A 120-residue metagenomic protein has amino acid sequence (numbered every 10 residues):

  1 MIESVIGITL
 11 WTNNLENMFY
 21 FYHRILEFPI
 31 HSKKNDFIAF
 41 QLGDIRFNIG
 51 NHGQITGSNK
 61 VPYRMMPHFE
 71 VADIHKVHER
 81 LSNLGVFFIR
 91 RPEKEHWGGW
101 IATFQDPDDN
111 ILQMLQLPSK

Functional and structural regions predicted by a protein language model:
M1, H78, L84-K120: Vicinal oxygen chelate
M1-F19, M65-P67, P118-K120: N-terminal beta-strand motif that seeds the catalytic metal site of vicinal oxygen chelate
I6, N35, G99-I101: Short loop/turn microsegments at loop-to-beta-strand junctions
T12, L42, V71: Aromatic-flanked redox-active Cys/Sec active sites in thiol-based oxidoreductases, especially the WC-centered
N17, I74-E79: Short, conserved charged micro-motifs
M18-H23, L81, D109: Conserved active-site tyrosine of GNAT-family acetyltransferases
R24-I30, V86-F87: Conserved acetyl-CoA-binding loop of GNAT-fold acetyltransferases
F28-P62, I111-L117: Conserved short beta-strand elements that form part of the metal-binding/catalytic scaffold of enzyme active sites
